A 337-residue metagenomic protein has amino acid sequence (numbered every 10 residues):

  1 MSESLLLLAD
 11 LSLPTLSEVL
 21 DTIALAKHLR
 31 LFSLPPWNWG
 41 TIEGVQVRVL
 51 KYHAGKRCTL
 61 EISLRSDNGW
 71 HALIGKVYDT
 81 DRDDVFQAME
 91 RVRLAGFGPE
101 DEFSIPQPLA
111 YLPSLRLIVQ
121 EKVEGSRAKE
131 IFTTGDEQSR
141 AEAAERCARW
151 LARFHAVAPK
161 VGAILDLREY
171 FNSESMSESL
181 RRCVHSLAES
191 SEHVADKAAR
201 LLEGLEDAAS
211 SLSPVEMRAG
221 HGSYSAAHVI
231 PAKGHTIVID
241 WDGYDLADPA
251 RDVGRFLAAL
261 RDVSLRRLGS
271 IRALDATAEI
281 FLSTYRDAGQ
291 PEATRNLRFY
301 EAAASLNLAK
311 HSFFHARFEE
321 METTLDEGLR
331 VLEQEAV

Functional and structural regions predicted by a protein language model:
M1-V47: Juxta-kinase regulatory segment immediately upstream of eukaryotic protein kinase catalytic domains
I23-E43, P159-G222, D287: An alpha-helical support segment within catalytic cores of ATP-dependent transferases
R48-E174, E178-H185, E189, S213-E216: ATP-binding pocket architecture of kinase catalytic cores
Y78, G135-E142, S211-E216, G220 (+3 more regions): Short, contiguous acidic/charged loop-to-helix segments that flank catalytic cores in large enzymes
R168, Q290-E301: All-alpha amphipathic helical-bundle segments outside canonical DNA-binding/catalytic cores that form hydrophobic
A227-R255, A259: Catalytic activation segment of kinase domains across protein kinase-like and atypical kinase folds
A250-G289, A302-E320: Active-site activation/catalytic loop segments of kinase-like enzymes and analogous catalytic loops in related
